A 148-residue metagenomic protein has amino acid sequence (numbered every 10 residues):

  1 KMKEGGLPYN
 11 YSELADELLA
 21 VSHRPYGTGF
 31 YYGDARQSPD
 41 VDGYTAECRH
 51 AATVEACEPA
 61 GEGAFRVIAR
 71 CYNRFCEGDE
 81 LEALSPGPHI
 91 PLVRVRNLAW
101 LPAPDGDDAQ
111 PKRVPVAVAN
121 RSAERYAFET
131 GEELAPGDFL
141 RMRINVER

Functional and structural regions predicted by a protein language model:
K1-R148: Surface-exposed amphipathic alpha-helical tracts and adjacent flexible/coil segments at the periphery of soluble enzymes
